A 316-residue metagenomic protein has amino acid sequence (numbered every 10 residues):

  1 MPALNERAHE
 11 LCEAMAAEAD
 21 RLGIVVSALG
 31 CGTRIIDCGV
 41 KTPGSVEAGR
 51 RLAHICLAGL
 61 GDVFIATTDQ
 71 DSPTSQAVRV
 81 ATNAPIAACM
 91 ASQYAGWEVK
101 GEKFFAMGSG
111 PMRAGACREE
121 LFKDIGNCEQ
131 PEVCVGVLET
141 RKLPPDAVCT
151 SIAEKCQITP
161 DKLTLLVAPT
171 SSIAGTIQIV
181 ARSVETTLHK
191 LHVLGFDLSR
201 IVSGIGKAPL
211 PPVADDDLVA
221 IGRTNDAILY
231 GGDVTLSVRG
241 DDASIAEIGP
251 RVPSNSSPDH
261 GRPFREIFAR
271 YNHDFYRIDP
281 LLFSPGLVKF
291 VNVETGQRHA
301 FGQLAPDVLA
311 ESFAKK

Functional and structural regions predicted by a protein language model:
M1-C156, D161-E185, H189, V193-K316: Anaerobic metallocofactor- and corrinoid-dependent redox/one-carbon enzyme cores, especially those from methanogenesis
